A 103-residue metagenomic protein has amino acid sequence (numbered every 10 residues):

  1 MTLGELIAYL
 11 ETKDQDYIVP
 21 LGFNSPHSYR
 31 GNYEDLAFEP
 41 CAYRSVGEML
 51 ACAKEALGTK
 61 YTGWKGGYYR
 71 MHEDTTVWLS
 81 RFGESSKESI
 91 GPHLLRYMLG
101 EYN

Functional and structural regions predicted by a protein language model:
T2-T12: DNA replication sliding-clamp ring fold and its partner-interaction surfaces
Q15-N103: Detector for the mature cores of small, proteolytically processed and post-translationally modified peptide effectors
